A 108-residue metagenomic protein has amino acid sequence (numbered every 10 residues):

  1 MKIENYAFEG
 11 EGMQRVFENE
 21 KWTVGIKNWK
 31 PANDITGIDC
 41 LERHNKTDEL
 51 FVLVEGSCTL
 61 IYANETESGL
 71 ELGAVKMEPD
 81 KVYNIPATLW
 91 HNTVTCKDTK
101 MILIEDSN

Functional and structural regions predicted by a protein language model:
M1-I26, N33-D34: A short, N-terminal "cap"/entry segment at the start of jelly-roll beta-barrel domains of the cupin/DSBH fold
N5, V24-I26, L50, A74 (+1 more regions): Conserved hydrophobic/aromatic beta-strand scaffold that supports enzyme active sites
R15-N19, E42-H44, V52: Short, conserved, surface-exposed binding loops centered on an aromatic residue
K27-N45: Conserved short histidine dyad/triad with adjacent acidic residue
N45-N64: Short, conserved beta-strand element in jelly-roll/cupin
S57-T59, K81-V82, K100: Structural motif
E65-A87: Short acidic-glycine-tyrosine-enriched beta hairpin
E78-P79, A87-N108: Ligand-binding loop in jelly-roll beta-barrel domains
